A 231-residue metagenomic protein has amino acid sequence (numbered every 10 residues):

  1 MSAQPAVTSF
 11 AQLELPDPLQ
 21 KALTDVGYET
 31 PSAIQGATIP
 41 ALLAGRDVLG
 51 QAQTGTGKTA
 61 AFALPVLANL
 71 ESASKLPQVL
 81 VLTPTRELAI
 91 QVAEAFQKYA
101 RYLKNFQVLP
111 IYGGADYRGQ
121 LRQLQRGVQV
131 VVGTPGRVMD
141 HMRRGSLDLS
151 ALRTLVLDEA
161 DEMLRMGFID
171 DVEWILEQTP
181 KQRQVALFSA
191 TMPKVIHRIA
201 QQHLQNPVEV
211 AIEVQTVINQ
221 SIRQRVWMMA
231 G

Functional and structural regions predicted by a protein language model:
S2-Q51: Conserved pre-motif I regulatory segment
P18-K21, D25-Y28, K75-R143, A151-T154 (+3 more regions): Conserved nucleic-acid-binding Ia/Ib motif block in the N-terminal RecA-like helicase ATPase lobe
P31-A33, P40-A41, P65, T83-R86 (+4 more regions): Proline-centered helix-kink/hinge sites
Q35, G50, V131-T134, D158: Hydrophobic beta-strand scaffold positions of dinucleotide-using enzymes
G36-V48, T59-S74, I90, E94-A100 (+3 more regions): Walker A/P-loop NTP-binding motif
Q51-Q53, P84: P-loop (Walker A) phosphate-binding loop of NTP-binding proteins
G55-G57: Conserved glycine(s) of the Walker
L80, Y99-A100, V108-I111, Q120 (+2 more regions): Interdomain coupling/hinge region of P-loop NTPase helicase/AAA+ cores
